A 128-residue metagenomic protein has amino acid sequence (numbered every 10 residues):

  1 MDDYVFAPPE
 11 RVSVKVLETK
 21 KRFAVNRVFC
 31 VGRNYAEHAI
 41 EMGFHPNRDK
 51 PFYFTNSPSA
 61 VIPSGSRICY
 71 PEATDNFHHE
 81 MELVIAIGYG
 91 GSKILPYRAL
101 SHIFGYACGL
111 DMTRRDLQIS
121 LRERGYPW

Functional and structural regions predicted by a protein language model:
M1-W128: Catalytic-core "active-site belt" of small-molecule-metabolizing enzymes, emphasizing His/Asp/Glu-rich regions
